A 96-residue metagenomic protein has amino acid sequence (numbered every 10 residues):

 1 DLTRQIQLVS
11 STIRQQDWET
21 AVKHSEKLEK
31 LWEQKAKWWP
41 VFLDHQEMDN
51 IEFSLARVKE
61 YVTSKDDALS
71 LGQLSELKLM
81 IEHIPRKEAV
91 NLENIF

Functional and structural regions predicted by a protein language model:
D1-S11, V22-F96: C-terminal-biased regions
D17-E19: Short, solvent-exposed beta-strand/turn "edge" segments of beta-rich domains on protein surfaces
